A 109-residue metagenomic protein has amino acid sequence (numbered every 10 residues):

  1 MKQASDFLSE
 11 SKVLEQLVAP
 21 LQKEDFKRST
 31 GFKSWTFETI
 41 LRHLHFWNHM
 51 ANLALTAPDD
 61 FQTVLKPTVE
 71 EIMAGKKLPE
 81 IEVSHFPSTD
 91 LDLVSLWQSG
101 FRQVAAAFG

Functional and structural regions predicted by a protein language model:
M1-K2, H49-G109: Short, helix-capping/interhelical loops that line the mouth of catalytic, cofactor-, or ligand-binding pockets
M1-L8, S34-L41, D90-V94: Amphipathic, non-membrane alpha-helical segments in soluble helical-bundle scaffolds
M1-Q22, R42-T56: Alpha-helical bundle segments that constitute or directly flank the non-heme di-iron/ferroxidase center
E10-S11, T30, G100: Small-side-chain structural scaffolding
E15-E38, A57, F61, A107-G109: Helix-loop segments that flank and shape redox-cofactor active sites
